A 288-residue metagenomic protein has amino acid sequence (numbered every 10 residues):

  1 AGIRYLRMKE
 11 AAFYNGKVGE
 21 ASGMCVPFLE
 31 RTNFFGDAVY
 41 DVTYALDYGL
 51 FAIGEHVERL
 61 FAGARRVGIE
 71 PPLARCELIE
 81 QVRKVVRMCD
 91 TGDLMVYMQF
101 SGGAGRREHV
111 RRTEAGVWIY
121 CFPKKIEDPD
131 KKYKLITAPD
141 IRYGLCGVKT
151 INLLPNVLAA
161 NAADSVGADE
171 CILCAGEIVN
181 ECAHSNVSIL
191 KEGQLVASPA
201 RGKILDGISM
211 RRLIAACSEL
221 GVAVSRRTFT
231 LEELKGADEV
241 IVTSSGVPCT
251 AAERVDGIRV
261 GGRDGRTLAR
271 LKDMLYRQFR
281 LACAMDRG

Functional and structural regions predicted by a protein language model:
I3-K84, H109-G288: Helix-start/capping segments and mature chain N-termini
C76-R106: Short, acidic/charged, Gly/Pro-enriched secondary-structure junctions
